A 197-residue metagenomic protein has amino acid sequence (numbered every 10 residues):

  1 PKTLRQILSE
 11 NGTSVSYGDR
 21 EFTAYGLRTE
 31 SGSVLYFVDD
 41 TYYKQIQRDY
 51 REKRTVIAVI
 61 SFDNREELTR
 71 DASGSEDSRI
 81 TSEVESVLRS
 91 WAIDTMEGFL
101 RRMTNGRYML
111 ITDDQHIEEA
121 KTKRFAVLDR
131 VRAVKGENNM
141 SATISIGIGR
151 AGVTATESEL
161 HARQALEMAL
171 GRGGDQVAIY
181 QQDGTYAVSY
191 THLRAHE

Functional and structural regions predicted by a protein language model:
T3-Q45, A142-G147: PAS-family sensory/regulatory modules and their coupling/dimerization elements
T23, F99-M109, G136-Q164, D175-Q182: A short glycine-enriched loop-to-beta-strand structural element that forms part of the catalytic core of nucleotide
G32, D63-R65, M103-L110, D114-H116: Short acidic-rich active-site patches of cyclic nucleotide enzymes
D40-T41, F62-N64, G152, D183-G184: PAS/PAC or PAS-like capping segment
R48-V56, D63-R89, R101, I117-K121: Conserved long alpha-helical elements within nucleotide-processing catalytic cores of c-di-GMP signaling and class III
V84-M96, I117-N139, E159-R163, M168: Alpha-helical scaffold within the catalytic cores of cyclic-nucleotide enzymes
T191-E197: Conserved small/polar residues in nucleotide/adenosyl-binding loops
